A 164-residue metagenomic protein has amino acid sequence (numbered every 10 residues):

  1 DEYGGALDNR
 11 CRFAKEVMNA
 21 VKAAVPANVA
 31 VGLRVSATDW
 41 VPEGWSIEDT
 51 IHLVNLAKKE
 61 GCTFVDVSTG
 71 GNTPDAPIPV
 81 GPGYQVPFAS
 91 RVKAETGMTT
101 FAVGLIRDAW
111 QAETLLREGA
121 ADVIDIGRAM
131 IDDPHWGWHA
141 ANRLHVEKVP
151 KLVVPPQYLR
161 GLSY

Functional and structural regions predicted by a protein language model:
D1-Y164: Flavin-dependent oxidoreductase catalytic cores
